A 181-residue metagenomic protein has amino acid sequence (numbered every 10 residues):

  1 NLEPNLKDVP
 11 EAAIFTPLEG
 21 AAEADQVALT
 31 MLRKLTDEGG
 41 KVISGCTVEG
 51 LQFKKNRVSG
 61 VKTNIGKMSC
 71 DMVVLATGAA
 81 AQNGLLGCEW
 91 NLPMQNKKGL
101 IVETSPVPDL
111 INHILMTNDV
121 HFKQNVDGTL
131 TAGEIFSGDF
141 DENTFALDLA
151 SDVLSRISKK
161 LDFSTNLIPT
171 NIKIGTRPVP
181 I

Functional and structural regions predicted by a protein language model:
N1, K7-D8, N91-M94, I114 (+1 more regions): A short alpha-helix-loop-beta-strand transition element characteristic of N-terminal alpha/beta dinucleotide-binding
N1-E38, I43-S44, G50-R57, I181: Flavin (FAD/FMN) cofactor-binding and adjacent substrate-gating region of FAD-dependent oxidoreductase domains
V27-A28, A81, A150-L154: A general structural signal for well-ordered alpha-helical segments in protein cores
V42-S44, T63, L75, I168-T170: General beta-strand structural signal in soluble alpha/beta enzymes
Q52, K62, S69, L115 (+1 more regions): Well-ordered beta-strand positions
T63-N112, A146, F163-S164: Central helical "cap/lid" subdomain
P108-I181: Active-site lid/adjacent beta-loop-alpha segment flanking the redox-cofactor pocket in flavoenzymes
